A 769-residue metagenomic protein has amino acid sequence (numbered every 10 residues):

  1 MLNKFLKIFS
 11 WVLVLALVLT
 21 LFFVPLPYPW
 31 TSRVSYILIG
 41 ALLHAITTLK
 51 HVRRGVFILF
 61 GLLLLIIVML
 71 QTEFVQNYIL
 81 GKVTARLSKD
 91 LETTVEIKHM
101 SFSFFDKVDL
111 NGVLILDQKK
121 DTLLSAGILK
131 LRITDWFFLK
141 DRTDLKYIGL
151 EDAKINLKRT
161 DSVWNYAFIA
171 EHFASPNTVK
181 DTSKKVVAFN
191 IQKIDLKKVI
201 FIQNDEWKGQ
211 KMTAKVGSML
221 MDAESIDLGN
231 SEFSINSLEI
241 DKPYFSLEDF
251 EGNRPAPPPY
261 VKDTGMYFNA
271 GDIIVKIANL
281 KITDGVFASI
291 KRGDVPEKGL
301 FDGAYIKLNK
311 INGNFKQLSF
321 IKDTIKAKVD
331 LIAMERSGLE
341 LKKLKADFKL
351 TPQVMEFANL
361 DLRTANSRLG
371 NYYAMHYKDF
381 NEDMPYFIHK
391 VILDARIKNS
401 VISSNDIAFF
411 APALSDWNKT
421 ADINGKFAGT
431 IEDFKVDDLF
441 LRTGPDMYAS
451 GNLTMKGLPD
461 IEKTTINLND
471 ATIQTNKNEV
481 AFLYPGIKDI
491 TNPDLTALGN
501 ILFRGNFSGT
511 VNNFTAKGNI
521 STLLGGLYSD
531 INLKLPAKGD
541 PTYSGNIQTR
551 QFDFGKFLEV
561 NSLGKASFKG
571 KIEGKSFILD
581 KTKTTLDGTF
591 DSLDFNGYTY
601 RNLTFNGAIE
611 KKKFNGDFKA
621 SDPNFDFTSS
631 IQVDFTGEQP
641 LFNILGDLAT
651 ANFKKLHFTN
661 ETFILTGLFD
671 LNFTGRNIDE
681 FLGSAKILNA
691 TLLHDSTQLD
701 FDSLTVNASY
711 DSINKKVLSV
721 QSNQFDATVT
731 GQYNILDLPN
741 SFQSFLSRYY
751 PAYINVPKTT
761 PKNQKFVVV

Functional and structural regions predicted by a protein language model:
L2-E92, K154: N-terminal type II signal-anchor transmembrane helix that functions as the membrane-insertion/stop-transfer segment
T72, H99-W164, S175-E251, G265-A288 (+6 more regions): Flexible beta-edge/linker motif
D90-T94, K119-I133, W207-A223, G252-M266 (+16 more regions): Amphipathic hydrophobic-ligand
D144-K146, Q192, S234-N236, K276-A278 (+20 more regions): Outer-envelope beta-barrel architecture signal
Q203-E206, M334, F552-K556, L593-F595 (+2 more regions): Sequence/structural signature of outer-membrane beta-barrel proteins
A327-I332, V354-D361, D433-L441, N512-S521 (+7 more regions): Transmembrane beta-strand segments that form the barrel wall of outer-membrane beta-barrel proteins
S403-S404, T475-Y484, K556-L558: Outer-membrane beta-barrel translocator/channel fold
